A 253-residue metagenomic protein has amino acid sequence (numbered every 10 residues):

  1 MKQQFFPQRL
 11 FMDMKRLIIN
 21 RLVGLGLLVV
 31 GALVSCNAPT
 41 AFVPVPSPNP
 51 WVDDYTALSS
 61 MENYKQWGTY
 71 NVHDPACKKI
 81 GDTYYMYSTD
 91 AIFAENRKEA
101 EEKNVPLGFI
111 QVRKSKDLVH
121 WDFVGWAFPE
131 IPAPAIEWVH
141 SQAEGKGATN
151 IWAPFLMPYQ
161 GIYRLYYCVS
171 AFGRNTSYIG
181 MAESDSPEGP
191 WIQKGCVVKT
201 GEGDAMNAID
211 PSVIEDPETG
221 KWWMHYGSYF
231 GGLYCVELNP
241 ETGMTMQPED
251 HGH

Functional and structural regions predicted by a protein language model:
M1-K2, P7, A38: N-terminal leader/targeting signatures
K2, D13-K15, T245: Position-driven detector of the extreme protein N-terminus
F6-V23: Bacterial N-terminal signal peptides that target proteins for export
V23-V34: Bacterial N-terminal signal peptides
C36-H253: Carbohydrate-active catalytic/glycan-binding domains of CAZyme proteins, especially the secreted or lumenal ectodomains
